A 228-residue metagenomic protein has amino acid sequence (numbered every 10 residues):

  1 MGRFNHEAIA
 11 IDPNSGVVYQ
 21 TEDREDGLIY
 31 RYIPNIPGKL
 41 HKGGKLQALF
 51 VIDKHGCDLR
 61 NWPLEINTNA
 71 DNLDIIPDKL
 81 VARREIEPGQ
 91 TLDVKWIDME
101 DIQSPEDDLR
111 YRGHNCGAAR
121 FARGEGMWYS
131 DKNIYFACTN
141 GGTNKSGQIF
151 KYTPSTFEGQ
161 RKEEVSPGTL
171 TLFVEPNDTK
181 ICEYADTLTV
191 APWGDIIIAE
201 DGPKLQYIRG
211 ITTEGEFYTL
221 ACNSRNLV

Functional and structural regions predicted by a protein language model:
M1-V228: Sequence/structural signature of beta-propeller domains
